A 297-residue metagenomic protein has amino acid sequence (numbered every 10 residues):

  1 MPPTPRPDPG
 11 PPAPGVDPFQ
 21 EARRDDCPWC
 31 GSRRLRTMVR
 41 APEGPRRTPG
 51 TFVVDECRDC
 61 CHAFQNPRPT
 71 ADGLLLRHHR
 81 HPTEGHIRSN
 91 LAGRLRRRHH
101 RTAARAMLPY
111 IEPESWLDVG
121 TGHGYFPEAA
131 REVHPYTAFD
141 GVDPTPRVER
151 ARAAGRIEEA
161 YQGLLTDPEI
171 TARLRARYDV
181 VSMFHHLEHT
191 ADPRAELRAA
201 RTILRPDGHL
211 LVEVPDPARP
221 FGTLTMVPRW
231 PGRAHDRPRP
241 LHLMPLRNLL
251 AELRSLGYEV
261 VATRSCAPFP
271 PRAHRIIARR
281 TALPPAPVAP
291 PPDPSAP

Functional and structural regions predicted by a protein language model:
P2-F184, P193-L197, R264-C266, R272-I277 (+1 more regions): Conserved N-terminal segment of class I S-adenosyl-L-methionine
P7, E213-H242, R247-E252: Short, glycine-/aromatic-enriched active-site segment of Class I SAM-dependent methyltransferases
C30-R36, R247-R264: A SAM-dependent methyltransferase catalytic signature shared across enzymes that methylate proteins
N66, V212-E213: Hydrophobic residues in well-ordered beta-strands that form the structural core
F139, L210-V212: Hydrophobic/aromatic residues located in beta-strands of well-ordered beta-sheets within soluble catalytic
V148, D207, A218-P220, A267-F269: Feature marks short, surface-exposed loop/turn motifs that line or immediately flank catalytic pockets and channel
H189: Phosphate-binding active sites in nucleotide-utilizing proteins
R194-H209: A short glycine-rich, Lys/Arg-flanked "PGG" loop and its adjoining helix->strand segment in the class I
